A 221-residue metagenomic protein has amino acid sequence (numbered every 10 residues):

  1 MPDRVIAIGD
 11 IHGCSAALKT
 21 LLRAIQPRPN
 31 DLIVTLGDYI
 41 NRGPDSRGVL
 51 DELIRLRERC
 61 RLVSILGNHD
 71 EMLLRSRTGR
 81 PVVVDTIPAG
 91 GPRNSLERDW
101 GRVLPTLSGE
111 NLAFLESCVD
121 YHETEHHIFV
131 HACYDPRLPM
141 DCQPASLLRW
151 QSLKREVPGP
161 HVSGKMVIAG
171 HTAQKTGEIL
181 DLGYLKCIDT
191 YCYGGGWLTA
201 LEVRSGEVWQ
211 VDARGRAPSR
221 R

Functional and structural regions predicted by a protein language model:
M1-E52: N-terminal active-site segment of His-dependent metallophosphoesterases
M1-I6, H122-I128: Beta-strand-turn-beta hairpins that frame and shape the catalytic cleft of phosphate-ester-processing enzymes
A7, I33-T35, S64-I65, I128 (+2 more regions): Residue-level marker for buried hydrophobic side chains located in beta-strands that build the well-ordered beta-sheet
D10, D38, G67-N68, S95 (+5 more regions): Divalent metal-coordination and catalytic microenvironments
H12-A17, N41-P44, D70-L74, H122 (+3 more regions): Active-site environment of divalent metal-dependent phosphoester hydrolases
R42-H122, L153-P158: Active-site neighborhood of divalent metal-dependent phosphoester bond hydrolases
L138-Q143: Cytochrome P450 core scaffold surrounding the K-helix E-X-X-R motif and the conserved "meander" helix-loop region
A145-D212: Conserved beta-sheet core of the metallophosphoesterase superfamily
